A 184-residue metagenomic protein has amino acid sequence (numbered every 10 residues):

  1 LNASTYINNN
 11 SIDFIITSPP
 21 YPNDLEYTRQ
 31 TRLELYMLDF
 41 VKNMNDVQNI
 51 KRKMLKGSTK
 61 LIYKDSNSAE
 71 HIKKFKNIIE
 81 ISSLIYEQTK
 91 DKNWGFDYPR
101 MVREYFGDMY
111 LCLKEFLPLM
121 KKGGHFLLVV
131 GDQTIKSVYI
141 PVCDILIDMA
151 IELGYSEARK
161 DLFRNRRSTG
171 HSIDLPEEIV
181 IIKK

Functional and structural regions predicted by a protein language model:
L1-T17, Y21-L128, D132-K184: Class I S-adenosyl-L-methionine-dependent methyltransferase catalytic core
